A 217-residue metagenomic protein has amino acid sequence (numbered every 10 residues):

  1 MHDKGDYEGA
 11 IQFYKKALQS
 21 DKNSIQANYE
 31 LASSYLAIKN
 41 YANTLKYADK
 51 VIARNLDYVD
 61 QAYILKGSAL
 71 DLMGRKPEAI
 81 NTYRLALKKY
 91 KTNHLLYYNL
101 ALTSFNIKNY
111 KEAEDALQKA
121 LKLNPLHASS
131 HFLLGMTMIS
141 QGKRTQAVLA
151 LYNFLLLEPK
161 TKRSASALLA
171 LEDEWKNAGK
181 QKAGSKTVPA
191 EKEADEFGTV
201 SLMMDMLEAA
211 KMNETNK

Functional and structural regions predicted by a protein language model:
K16-A17, K50-I52, L85-A86, K119-A120 (+1 more regions): Canonical positions in the second alpha-helix
S20, R54-N55, K89-Y90, L123 (+1 more regions): Structural marker of alpha-solenoid helical repeat scaffolds
A27, Q61-A62, L96, S130 (+1 more regions): TPR alpha-solenoid repeat register
E30-S33, I64-L65, N99, L133 (+1 more regions): Canonical tetratricopeptide repeat
K143-R163, L169-G179, K186-A190: TPR/TPR-like (Sel1-like) alpha-helical repeat modules
